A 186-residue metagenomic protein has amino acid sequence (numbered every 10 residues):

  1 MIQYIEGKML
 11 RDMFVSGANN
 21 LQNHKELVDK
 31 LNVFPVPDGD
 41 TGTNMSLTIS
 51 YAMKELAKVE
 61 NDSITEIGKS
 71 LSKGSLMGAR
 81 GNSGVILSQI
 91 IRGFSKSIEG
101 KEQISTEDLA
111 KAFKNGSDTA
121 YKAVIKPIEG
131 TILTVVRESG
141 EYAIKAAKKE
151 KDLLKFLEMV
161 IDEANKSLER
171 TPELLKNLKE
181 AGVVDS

Functional and structural regions predicted by a protein language model:
M1-S186: N-terminal loops that bind phosphate or other acidic moieties and the adjacent beta-alpha structural core
